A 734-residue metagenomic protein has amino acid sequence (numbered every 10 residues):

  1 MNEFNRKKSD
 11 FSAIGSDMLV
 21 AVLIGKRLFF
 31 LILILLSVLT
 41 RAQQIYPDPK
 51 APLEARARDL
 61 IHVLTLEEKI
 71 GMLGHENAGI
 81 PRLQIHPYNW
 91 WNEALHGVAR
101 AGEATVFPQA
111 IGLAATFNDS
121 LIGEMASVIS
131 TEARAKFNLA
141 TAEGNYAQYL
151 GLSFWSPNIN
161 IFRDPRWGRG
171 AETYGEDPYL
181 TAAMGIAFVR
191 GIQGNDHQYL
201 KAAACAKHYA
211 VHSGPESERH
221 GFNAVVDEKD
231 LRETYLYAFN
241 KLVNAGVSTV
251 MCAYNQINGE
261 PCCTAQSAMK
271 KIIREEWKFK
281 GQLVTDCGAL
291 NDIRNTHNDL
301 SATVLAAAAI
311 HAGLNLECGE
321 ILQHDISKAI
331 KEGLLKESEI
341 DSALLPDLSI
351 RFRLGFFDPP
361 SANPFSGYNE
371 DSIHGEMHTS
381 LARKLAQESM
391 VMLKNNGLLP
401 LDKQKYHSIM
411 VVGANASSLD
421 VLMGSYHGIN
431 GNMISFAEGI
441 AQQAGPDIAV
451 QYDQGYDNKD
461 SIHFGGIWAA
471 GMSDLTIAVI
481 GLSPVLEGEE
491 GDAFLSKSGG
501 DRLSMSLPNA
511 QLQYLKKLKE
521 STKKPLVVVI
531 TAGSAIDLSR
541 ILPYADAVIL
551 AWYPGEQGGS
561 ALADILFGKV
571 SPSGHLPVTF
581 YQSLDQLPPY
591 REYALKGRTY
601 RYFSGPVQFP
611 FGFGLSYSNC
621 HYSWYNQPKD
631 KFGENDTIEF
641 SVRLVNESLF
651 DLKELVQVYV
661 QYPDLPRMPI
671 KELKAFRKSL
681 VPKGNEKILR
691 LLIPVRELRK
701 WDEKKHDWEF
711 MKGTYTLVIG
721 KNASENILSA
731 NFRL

Functional and structural regions predicted by a protein language model:
M1-Q44: Bacterial Sec-dependent N-terminal signal peptides
A42-W701, D707-S724, R733: Glycoside hydrolase catalytic-domain context in secreted enzymes
